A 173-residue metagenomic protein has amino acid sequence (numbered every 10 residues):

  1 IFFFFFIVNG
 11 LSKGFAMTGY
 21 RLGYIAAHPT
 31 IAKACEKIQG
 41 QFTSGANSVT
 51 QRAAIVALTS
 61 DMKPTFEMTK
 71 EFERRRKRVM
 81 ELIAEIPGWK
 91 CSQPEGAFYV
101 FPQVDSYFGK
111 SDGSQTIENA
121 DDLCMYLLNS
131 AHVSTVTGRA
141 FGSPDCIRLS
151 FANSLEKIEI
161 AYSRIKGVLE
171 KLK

Functional and structural regions predicted by a protein language model:
I1-K173: PLP-dependent class I/II
